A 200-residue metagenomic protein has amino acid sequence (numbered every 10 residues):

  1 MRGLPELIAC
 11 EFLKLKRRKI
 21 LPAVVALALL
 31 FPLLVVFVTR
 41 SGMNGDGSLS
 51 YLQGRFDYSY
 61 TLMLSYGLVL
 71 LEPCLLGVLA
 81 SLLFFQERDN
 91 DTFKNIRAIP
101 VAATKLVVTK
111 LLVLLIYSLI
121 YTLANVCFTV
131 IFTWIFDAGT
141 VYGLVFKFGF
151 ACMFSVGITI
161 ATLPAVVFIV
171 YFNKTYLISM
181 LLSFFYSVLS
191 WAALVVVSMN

Functional and structural regions predicted by a protein language model:
M1-A28, K174: Aromatic- and glycine-rich beta-strand/loop motifs that create alpha-glucan
I8-L15, L106-V107, F148, C152: Hydrophobic alpha-helical elements at and bordering transmembrane segments of multi-pass membrane proteins
E11, L15, R97, L163-K174: Generic transmembrane alpha-helix motif of multi-pass integral membrane proteins
A28-L76, V108-F172: Secretory targeting signals
L34-S41, F172-N200: Transmembrane helix segments
L79, D91-T92, L163, M180: Transmembrane alpha-helix boundary/hinge residues in polytopic small-molecule transporters
S81-L115: Helix-loop-helix units of permease transmembrane domains in multi-pass membrane transporters, especially ABC
